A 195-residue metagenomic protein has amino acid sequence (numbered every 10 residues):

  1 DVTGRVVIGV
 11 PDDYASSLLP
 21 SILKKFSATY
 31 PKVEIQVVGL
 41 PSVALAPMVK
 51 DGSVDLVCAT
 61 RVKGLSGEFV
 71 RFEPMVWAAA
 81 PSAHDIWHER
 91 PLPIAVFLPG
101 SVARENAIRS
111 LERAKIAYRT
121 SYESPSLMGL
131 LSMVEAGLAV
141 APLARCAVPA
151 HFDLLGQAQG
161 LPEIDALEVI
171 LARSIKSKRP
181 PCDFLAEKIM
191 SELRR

Functional and structural regions predicted by a protein language model:
T3-G64: Central regulatory/effector-binding core of bacterial HTH transcription factors
L18, G160-R195: A late-sequence structural motif
E34-L40, A117-S126: Short beta-strand-to-loop elements that line the ligand-binding cleft of bilobed periplasmic-binding protein-like
L40, V54-A59, P125, A141-A144 (+1 more regions): Short beta-strand and adjacent tight-turn residues that come in two discontinuous sequence segments and form the edges
V49-K50, A107, L131-G137: Hydrophobic residues within well-ordered alpha-helices
L65-E68, S132-S177: Beta-alpha-beta core module
L65-P99: Flexible hinge/capping segments at coil-to-helix
P93-A114, R179-D183: Secondary-structure junction motif
